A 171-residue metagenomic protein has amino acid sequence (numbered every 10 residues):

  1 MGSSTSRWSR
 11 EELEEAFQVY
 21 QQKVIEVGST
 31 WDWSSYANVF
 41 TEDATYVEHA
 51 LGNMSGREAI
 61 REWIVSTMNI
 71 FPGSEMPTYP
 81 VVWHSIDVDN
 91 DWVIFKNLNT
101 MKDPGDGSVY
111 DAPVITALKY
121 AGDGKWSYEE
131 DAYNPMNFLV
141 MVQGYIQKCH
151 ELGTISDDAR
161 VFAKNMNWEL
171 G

Functional and structural regions predicted by a protein language model:
M1-N38, E42, R160-G171: Short, low-complexity N-terminal intrinsically disordered segments enriched in polar/charged residues
W33-V93: A solvent-exposed, acidic/Ser-Thr-rich amphipathic alpha-helical stretch
E42, G105, G122: Short, ordered coil/turn segments that flank beta-strands lining enzyme active or ligand-binding pockets
N69-S74, T100-D111: Short, cysteine-centered beta-strand-loop-beta hairpins and adjacent loop/turn segments enriched in charged/polar
T78-P80, K96, V109-T116: Short, surface-exposed coil-to-beta transition loops
W92-D103, A117: Short, well-ordered beta-strand segments in beta-rich or mixed alpha/beta enzyme and ligand-binding folds
P113-L152, D158-R160: Short beta-strand edge/turn micro-motifs at domain boundaries
